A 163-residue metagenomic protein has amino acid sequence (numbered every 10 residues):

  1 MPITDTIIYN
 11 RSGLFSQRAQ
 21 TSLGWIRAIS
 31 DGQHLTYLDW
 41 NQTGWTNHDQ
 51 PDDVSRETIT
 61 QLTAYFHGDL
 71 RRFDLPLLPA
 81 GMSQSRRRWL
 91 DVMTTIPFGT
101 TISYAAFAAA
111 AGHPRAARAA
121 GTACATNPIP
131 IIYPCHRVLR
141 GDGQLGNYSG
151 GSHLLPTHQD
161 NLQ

Functional and structural regions predicted by a protein language model:
M1-P114, Q163: Basic nucleic-acid-binding alpha-helical/helix-turn surface characteristic of O6-alkylguanine DNA
I59, C124, S152: Short amphipathic alpha-helical/adjacent loop interface patches that line ligand and macromolecule-binding sites
R115-P130: Regulatory, non-catalytic segments
I131-V138: Short Lys/Arg-enriched helix C-cap and helix-to-coil transition segments that create basic nucleic-acid-contact patches
R140-G143, S149: Short helix-start
Y148-Q163: Positively charged, aromatic-accented nucleic-acid-binding surfaces
